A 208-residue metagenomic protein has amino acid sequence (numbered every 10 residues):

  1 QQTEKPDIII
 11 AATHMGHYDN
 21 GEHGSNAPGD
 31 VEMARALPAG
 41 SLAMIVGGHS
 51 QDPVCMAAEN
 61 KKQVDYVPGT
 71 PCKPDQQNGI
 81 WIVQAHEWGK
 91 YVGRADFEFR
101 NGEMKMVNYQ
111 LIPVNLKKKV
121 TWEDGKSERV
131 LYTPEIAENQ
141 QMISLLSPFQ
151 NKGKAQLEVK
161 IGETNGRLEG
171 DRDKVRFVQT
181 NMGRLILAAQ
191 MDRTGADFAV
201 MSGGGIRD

Functional and structural regions predicted by a protein language model:
Q1-G21: Short acidic, glycine-rich surface-loop motifs adjacent to enzyme active sites
T3-I9, G40-A43, N78-I80, G195-F198: Loop/turn elements at helix/coil->beta-strand transitions in domains of secreted/extracellular proteins
T13-G16, G48-S50, H86-E87, G203-G205: Active-site metal-binding loops of divalent metal-dependent hydrolases
S25-E158: Active-site-adjacent helix-turn-beta-strand microarchitecture at beta-sheet edges that either contains or buttresses
L111-V114, E163-R172, S202-D208: A glycine-rich phosphate-binding loop feature that marks nucleotide/adenosyl-phosphate handling sites
A155-Q179: Glycine-rich phosphate/diphosphate-binding loops and the adjacent beta-loop-alpha structural elements that coordinate
T180-I186, G205: Active-site catalytic microenvironments in core metabolic enzymes, especially phosphate/sugar-handling
